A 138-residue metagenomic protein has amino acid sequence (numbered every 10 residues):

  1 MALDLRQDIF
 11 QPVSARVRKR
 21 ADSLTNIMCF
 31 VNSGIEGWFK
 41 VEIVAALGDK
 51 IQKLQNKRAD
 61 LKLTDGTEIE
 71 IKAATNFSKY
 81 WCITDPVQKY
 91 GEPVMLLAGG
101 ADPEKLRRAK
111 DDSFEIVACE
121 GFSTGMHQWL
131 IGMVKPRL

Functional and structural regions predicted by a protein language model:
M1-Q55: Acidic-basic catalytic patches of nuclease active cores, encompassing PD-(D/E)XK and other metal-cofactor nuclease
Q52-T64: Long, charged, glycine-rich C-terminal linkers/tails
L54, I71-K72, L97-G100: Short His-Asn-centered micro-motif
L61-K79, D85-P86: Conserved catalytic cores of phosphodiester-cleaving nucleases, focusing on short active-site segments
T67-E68, Y90-G99, E115: Hydrophobic beta-strand segments of well-ordered beta-sheets in folded domains
W81-E92, A109: A recognition module on extended beta-rich or small alphabeta surfaces enriched in W/G with H and D/E
A101-L138: Domain-level recognition of nuclease-like catalytic cores that cleave nucleotide substrates
